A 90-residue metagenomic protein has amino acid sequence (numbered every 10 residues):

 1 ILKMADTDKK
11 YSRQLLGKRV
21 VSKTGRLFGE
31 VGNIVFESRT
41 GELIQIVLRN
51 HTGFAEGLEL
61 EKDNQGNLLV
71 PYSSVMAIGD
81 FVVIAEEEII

Functional and structural regions predicted by a protein language model:
I1-I90: Peripheral interaction segments used for macromolecular assembly
